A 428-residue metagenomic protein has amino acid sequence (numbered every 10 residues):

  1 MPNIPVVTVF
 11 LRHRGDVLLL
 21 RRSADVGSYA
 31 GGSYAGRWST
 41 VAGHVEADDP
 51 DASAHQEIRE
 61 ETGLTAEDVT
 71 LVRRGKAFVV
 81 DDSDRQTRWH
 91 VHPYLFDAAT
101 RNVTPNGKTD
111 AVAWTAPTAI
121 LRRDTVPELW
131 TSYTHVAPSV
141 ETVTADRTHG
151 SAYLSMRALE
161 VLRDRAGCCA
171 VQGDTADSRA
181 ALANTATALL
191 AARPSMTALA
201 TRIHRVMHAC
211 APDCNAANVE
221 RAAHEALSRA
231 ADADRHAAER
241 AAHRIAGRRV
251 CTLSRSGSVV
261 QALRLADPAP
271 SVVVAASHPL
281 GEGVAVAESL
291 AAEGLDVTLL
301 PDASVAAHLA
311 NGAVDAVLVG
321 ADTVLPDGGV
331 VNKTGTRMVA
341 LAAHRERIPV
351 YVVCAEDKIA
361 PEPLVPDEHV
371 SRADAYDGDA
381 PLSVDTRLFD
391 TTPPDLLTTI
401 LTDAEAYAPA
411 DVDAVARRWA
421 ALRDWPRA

Functional and structural regions predicted by a protein language model:
M1-L18, V41-E46: Conserved N-terminal beta-strand and adjoining loop/helix that marks the start of the Nudix/MutT-like hydrolase domain
L11, L19, V272-V274, L299 (+1 more regions): Structural beta-sheet core signal
V45-V69, A77-A137: Unchanged
T134-H224, S228: Long amphipathic alpha-helical segments
S151-Y153, V250-V259, P279: Gly/Ser/Thr-rich loops at beta-strand to alpha-helix junctions that form or flank small-molecule/cofactor-binding
H204-A246, C251, P270-V317: Ligand-binding beta-strand-loop-alpha-helix segment within the catalytic cores of soluble metabolic enzymes
S256-D267, A340: Histidine-anchored nucleotide/phosphate-binding helix
S277-A428: Conserved phosphate- and dinucleotide-binding cores of soluble alpha/beta proteins, encompassing both enzyme active
